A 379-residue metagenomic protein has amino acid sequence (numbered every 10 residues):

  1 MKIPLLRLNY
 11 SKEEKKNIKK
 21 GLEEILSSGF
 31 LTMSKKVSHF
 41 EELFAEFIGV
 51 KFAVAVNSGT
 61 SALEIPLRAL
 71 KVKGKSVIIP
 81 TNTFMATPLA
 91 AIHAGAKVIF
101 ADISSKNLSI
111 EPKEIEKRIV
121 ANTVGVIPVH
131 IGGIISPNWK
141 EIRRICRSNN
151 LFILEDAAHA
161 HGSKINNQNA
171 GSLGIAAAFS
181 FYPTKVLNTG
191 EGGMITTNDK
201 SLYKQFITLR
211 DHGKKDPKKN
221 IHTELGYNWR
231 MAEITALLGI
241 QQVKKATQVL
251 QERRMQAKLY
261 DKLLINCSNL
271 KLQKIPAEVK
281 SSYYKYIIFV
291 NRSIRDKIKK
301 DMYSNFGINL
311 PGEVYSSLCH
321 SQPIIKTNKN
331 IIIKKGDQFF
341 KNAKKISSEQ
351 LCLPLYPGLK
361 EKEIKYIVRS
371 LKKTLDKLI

Functional and structural regions predicted by a protein language model:
M1-F30, K35, P354: N-terminal "arm"/small-domain region of PLP-dependent enzymes with the aminotransferase-like
I18, L22, F44, A62 (+18 more regions): Generic structural signal for small/hydrophobic residues in well-ordered secondary structure, especially within
F30, S34-S76, N82, A90-I92 (+2 more regions): Phosphate-binding glycine-rich loop
E64-V120, G125-I127, M302: Conserved PLP-anchoring active-site segment centered on the Schiff-base-forming lysine
K106-T189, M194-T196, K200-S201: Active-site phosphate-binding strand-loop segment of PLP-dependent enzymes
A160-N166, L173-K285, S316-H320: Active-site region of PLP-dependent enzymes
K214-K218, L259, L263, K297-L351: Conserved PLP cofactor-binding pocket of PLP-dependent enzymes
Y283-R292, C319-N328, S348-K360: Conserved PLP-binding active-site segment of the aspartate aminotransferase-like
